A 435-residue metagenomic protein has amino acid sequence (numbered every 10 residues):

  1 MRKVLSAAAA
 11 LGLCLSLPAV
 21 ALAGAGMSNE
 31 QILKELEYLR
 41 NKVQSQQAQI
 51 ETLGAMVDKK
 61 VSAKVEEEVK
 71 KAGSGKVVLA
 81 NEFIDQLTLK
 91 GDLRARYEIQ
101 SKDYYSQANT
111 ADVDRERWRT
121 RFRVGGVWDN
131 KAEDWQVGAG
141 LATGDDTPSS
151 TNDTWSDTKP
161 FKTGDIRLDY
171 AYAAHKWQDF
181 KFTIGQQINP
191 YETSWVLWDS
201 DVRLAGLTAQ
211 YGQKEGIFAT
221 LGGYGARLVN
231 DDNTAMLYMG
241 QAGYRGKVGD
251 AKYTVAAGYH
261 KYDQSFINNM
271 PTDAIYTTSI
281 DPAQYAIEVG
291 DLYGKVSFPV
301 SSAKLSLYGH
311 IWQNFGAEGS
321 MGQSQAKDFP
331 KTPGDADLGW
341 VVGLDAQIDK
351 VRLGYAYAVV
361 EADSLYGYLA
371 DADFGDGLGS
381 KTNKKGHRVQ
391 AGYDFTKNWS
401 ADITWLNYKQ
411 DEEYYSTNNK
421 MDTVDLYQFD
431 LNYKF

Functional and structural regions predicted by a protein language model:
M1-A8: Bacterial N-terminal signal peptides that target proteins for export
A8, L13-L17, A21-A108, F435: N-terminal periplasmic/intermembrane-space "pro-region" immediately following the signal or transit peptide
L13, D103, V196-L197, Y408: Single-residue recognition of alpha-helix boundary sites
G26-M27, Q44, E51, A55 (+7 more regions): Outer-membrane beta-barrel pore domains
A80-I99, A111-Y262, W340-G367: Outer membrane beta-barrel
